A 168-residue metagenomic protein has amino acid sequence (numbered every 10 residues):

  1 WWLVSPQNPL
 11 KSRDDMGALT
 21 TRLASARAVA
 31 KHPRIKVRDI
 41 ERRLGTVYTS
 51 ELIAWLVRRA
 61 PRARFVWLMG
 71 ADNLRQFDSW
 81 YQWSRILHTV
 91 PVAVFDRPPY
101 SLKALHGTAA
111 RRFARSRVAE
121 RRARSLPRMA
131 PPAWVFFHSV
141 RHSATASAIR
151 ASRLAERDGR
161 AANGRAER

Functional and structural regions predicted by a protein language model:
W1-R168: Nucleotidyltransferase catalytic core that binds NTPs
